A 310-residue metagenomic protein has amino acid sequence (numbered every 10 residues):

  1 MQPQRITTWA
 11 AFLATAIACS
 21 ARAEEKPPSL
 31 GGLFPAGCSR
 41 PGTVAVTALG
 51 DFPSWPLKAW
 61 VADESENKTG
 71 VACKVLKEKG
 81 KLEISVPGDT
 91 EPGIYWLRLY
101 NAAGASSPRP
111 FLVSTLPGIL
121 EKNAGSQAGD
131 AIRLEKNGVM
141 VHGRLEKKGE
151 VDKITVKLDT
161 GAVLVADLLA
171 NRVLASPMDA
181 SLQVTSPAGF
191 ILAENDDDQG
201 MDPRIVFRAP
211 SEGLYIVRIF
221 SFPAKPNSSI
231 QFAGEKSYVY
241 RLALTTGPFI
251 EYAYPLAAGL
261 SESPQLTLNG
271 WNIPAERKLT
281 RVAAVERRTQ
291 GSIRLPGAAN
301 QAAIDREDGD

Functional and structural regions predicted by a protein language model:
M1-A10: Bacterial N-terminal signal peptides that target proteins for export
W9-A18: Bacterial N-terminal signal peptides
C19-A23: Sec/Tat signal peptide C-region and signal peptidase I cleavage site
E24-K79, G88, P92, A102 (+3 more regions): Acidic, Ser/Thr/Pro-rich low-complexity intrinsically disordered segments
A105-N137, G309-D310: Predominantly extracellular/luminal regions of secreted and cell-surface proteins, especially disulfide-bonded
S106-P108, N195, Q301-I304, G309: Short Trp-Ser/Thr-centered turn/loop motifs at beta-strand boundaries
